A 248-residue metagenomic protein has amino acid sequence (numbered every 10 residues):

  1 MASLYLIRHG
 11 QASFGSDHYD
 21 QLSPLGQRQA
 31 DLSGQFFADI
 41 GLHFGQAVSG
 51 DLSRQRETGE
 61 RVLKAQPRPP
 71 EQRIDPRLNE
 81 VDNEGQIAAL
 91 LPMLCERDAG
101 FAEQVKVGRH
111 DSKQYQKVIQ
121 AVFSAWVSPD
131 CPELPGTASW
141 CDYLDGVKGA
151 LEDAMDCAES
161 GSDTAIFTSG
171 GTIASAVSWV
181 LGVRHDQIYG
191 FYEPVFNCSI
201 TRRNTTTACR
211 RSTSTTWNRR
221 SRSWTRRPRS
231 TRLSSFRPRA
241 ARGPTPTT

Functional and structural regions predicted by a protein language model:
S3-I7, S162-T168: Beta-strand elements within well-structured catalytic alpha/beta cores of enzymes that handle phosphate/sulfate esters
S3-Y5, G10-K64, A138-G146: Loop-to-helix element that buttresses phosphate recognition and phosphoryl-transfer chemistry
Y5, R73-D75, T213: General small-molecule cofactor/ligand-binding pocket signal
G10, G170-G171, T216: Active-site metal-binding loops of divalent metal-dependent hydrolases
Q35-Q120: Phosphate-coordination/substrate-recognition cap region in phosphate-metabolizing enzymes
D51-L52, R77, T164-G171: Short, well-ordered beta-to-alpha junction loops that form the rim of enzyme active sites and present histidine/acidic
V81-V105, R109, C141, D156-D163 (+1 more regions): Acidic, low-complexity terminal tails and accessory targeting/binding regions of phosphate-metabolizing enzymes
G108-G149, D153: Alpha-helix-centered segments that form part of catalytic cores
